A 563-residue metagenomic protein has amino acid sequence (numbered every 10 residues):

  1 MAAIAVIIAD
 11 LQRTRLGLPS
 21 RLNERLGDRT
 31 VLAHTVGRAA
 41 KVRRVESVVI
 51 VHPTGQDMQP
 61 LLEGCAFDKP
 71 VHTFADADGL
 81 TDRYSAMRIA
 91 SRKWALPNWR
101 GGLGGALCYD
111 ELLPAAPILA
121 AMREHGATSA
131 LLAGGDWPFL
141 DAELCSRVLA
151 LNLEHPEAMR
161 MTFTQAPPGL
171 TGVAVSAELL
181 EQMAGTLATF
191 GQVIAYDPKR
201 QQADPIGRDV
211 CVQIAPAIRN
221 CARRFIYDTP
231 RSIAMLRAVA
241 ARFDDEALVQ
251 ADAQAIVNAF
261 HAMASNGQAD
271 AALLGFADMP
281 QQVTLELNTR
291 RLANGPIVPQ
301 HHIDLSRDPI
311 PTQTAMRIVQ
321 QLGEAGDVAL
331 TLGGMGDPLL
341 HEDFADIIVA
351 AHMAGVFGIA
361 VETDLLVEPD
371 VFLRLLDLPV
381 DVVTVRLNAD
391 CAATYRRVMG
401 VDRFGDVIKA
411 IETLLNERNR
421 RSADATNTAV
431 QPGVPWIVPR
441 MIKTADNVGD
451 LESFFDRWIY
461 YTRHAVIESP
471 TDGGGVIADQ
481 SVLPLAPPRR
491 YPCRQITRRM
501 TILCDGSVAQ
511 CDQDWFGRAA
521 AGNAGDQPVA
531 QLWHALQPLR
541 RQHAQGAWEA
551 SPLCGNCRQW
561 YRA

Functional and structural regions predicted by a protein language model:
M1-P19, L287-L292: N-terminal nucleotide-binding beta1-loop-alpha1 segment
F67-I118: Active-site-proximal specificity loops/subdomain of glycosyltransferases
W99-A106, L119-M122, A127-P138: Short beta-strand-to-loop acidic/aromatic patch adjacent to the donor-nucleotide binding site
W137-P167: Conserved donor-nucleotide/metal-binding helix-loop-beta segment in metal-dependent transferases, i.e., the alpha-helix
A195-F276, C557: Conserved alpha/beta core of the MobA/IspD/sugar-nucleotide pyrophosphorylase nucleotidyltransferase superfamily
Q250, Q254-G267, E417-W436, W458-P484 (+2 more regions): C-terminal accessory region of radical SAM enzymes
A269-V382: Conserved alpha-helical substructure of the radical SAM core
E342-A478: Conserved AdoMet/S-adenosylmethionine-binding subsite of the radical SAM
